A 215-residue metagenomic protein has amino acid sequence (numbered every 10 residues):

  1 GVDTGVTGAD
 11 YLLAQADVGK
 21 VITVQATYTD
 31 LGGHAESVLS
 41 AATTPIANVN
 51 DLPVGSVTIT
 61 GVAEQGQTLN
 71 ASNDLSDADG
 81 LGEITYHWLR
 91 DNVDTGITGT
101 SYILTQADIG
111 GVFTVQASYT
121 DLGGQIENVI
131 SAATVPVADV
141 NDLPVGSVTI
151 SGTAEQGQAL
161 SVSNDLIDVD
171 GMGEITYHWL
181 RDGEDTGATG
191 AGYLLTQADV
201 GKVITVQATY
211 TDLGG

Functional and structural regions predicted by a protein language model:
G1-G215: Ser/Thr/Pro/Gly-rich low-complexity disordered regions
